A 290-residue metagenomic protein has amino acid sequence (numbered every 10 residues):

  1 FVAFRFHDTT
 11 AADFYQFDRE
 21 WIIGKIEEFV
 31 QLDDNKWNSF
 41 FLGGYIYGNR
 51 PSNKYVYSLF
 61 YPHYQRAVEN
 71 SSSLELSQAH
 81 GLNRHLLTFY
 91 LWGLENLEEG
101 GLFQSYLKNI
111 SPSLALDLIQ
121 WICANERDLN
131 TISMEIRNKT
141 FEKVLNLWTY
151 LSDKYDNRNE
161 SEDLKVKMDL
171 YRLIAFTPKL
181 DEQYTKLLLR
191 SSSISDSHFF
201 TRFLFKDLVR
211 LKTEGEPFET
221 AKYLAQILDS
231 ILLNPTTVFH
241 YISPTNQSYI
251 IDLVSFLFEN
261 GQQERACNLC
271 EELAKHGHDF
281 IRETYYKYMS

Functional and structural regions predicted by a protein language model:
F1-S290: Non-catalytic all-alpha helical scaffold/repeat segments
